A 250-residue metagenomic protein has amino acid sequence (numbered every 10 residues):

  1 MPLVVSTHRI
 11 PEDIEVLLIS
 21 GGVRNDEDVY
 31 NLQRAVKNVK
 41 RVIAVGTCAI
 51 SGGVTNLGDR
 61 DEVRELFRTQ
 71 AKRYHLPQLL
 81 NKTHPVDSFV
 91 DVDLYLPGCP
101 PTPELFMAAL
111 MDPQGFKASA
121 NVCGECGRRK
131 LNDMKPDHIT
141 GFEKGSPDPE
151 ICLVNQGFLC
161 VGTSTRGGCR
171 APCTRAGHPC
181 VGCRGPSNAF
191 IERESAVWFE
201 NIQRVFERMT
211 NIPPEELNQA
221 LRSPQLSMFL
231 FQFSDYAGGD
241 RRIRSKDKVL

Functional and structural regions predicted by a protein language model:
M1-L18, Q33-R41, L66-Y95, P100-L250: Iron-sulfur (Fe-S) cluster-binding modules
G21-N31: Thiamine diphosphate
C48-G53: Short gly/pro/ser/thr-enriched loop/turn and capping motifs at secondary-structure boundaries
N56-L57: Active-site-proximal loop->helix
R60-V63: Short, hinge-like loop/turn segments at secondary-structure boundaries
